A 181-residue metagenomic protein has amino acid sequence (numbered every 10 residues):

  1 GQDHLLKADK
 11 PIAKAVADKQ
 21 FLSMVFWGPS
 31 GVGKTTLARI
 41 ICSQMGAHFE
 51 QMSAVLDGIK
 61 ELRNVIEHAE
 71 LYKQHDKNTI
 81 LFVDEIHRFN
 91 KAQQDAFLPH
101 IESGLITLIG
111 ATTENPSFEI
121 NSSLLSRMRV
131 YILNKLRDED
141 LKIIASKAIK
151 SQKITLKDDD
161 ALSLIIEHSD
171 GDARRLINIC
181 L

Functional and structural regions predicted by a protein language model:
H4-K10, A47-I80: Short glycine-rich substrate-engagement loop in P-loop NTPases that contacts/grips substrate
A13-A17, V83, H87-S126: Conserved catalytic/switch belt of AAA+ P-loop NTPases
K14-M52, E67-E70, L98-P99, S103: Walker A/P-loop
F26, T35, C42, L62 (+8 more regions): Conserved RecA-like P-loop NTPase ATPase core
W27-P29, E50-G58, T112-T113, L133: A short hydrophobic beta-strand->loop->alpha-helix junction that borders the nucleotide-binding pocket of P-loop NTPases
S53-V55, R129-K142: Conserved AAA+ ATPase "SRH/arginine-finger" region at the nucleotide-binding site
R137-D159: Conserved small helical "lid"/interfacial subdomain of P-loop NTPases
T155-H168, I179: Short conserved motifs of the RecA-like P-loop NTPase core
